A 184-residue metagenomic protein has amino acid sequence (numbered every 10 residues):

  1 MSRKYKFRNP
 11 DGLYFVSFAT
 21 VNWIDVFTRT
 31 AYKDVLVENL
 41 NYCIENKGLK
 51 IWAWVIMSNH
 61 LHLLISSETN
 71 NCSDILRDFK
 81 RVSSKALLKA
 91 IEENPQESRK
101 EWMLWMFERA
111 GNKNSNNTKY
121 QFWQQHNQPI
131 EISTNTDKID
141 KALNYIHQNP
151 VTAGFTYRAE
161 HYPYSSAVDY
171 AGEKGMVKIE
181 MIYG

Functional and structural regions predicted by a protein language model:
M1-G184: Short catalytic/metal-binding and nucleic-acid-binding patches
